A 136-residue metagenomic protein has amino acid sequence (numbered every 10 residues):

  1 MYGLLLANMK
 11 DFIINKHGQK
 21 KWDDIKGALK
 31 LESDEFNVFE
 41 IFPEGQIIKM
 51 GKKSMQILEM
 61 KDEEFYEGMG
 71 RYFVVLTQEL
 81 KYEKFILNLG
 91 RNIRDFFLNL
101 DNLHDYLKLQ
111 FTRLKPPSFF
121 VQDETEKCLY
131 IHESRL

Functional and structural regions predicted by a protein language model:
M1-E63, M69, F73, T77 (+1 more regions): N-terminal low-complexity or simple alpha-helical regulatory segments that function as activation/interaction modules
I47-R135: Amphipathic interaction/junction segments at domain boundaries or subunit interfaces
